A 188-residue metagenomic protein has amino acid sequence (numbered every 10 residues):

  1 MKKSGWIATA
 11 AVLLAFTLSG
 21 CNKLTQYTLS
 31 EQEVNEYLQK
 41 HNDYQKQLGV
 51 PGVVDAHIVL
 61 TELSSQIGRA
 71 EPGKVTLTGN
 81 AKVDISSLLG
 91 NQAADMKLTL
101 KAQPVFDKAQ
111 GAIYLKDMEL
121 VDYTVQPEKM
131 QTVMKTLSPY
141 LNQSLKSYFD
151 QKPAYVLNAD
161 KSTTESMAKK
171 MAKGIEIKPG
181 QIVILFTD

Functional and structural regions predicted by a protein language model:
M1-A8: Bacterial N-terminal signal peptides that target proteins for export
A8-T9, Q92: Generic detector of short alpha-helix boundary/capping microenvironments and adjacent low-complexity segments
A11-L13: Hydrophobic membrane-insertion alpha-helices, especially the h-region of bacterial N-terminal signal peptides
A15-L18: Bacterial Sec-type N-terminal signal peptides, specifically the leucine/valine-rich hydrophobic h-region
C21-D188: Extracellular/lumenal and peripheral-membrane lipid-interaction modules
